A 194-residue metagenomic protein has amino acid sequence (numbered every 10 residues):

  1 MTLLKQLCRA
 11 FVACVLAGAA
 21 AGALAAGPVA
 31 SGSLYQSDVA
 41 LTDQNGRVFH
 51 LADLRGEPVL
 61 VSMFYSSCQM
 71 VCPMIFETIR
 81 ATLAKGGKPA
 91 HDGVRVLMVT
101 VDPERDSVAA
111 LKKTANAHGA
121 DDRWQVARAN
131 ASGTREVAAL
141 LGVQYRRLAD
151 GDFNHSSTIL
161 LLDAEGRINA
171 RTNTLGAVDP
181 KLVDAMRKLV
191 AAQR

Functional and structural regions predicted by a protein language model:
M1-C14: Bacterial N-terminal signal peptides that target proteins for export
A21-S37: N-proximal helix/coil linker or "cap" segments that precede and/or mark the start of modular domains
Q36-S37, V59, S156-T158: Short loop/turn microsegments at loop-to-beta-strand junctions
V39-V59, G86: A short beta-strand-turn-helix
A52-I75, I79: Short active-site neighborhood of thiol/selenol oxidoreductases, capturing the structured segment around
F76-V137: Structural microenvironment flanking redox-active thiols in thiol-disulfide oxidoreductases
R123-W124, R135, A139-L148, D152-I159: Structural micro-motif
L148-R194: Thiol-/selenol-based redox modules, centered on thioredoxin-like and closely related oxidoreductase domains
